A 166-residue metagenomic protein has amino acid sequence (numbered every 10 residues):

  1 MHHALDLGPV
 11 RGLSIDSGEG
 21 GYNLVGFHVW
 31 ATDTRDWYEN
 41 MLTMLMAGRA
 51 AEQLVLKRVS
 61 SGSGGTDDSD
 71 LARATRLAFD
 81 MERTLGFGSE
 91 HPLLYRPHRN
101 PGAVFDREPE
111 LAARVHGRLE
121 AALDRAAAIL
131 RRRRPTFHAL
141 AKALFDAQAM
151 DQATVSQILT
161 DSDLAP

Functional and structural regions predicted by a protein language model:
H2-P166: Soluble catalytic regions of large protease machineries
